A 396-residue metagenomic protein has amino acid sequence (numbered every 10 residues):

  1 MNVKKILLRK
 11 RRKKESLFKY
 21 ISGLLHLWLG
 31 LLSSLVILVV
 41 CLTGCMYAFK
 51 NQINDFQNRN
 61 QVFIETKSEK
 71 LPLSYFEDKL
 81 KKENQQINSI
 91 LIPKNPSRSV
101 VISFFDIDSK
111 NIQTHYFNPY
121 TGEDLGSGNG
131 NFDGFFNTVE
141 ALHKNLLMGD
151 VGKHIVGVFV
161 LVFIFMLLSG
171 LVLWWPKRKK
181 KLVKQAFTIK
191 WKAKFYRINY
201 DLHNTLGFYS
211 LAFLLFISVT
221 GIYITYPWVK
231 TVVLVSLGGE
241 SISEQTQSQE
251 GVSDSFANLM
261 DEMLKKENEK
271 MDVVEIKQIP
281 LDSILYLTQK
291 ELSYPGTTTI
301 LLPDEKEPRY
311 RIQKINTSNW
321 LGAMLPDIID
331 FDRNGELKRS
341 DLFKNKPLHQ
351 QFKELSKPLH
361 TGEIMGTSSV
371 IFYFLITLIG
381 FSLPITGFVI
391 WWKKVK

Functional and structural regions predicted by a protein language model:
N2-K396: Conserved histidines in hydrophobic membrane contexts and catalytic metal-binding motifs
